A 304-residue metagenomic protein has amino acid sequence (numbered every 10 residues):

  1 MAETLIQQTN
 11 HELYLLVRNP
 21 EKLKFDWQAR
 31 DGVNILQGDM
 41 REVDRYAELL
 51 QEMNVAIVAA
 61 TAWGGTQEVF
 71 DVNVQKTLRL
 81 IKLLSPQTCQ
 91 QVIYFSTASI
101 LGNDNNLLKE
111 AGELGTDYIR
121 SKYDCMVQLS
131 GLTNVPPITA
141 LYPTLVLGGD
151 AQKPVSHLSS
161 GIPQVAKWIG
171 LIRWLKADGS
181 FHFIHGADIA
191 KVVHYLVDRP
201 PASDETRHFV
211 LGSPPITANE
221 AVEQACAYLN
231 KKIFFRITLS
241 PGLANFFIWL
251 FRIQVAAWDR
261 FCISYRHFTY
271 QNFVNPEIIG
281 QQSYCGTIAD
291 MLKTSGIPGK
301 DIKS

Functional and structural regions predicted by a protein language model:
M1-E52, L129, V135, I189: N-terminal Rossmann/SDR dinucleotide-binding element
R30-R79, L83, L101-N106: NAD(P)H-binding glycine-rich loop region in Rossmannoid oxidoreductase-like domains and their noncatalytic homologs
Q75-S121, T139: Conserved Rossmann-fold NAD(P)-dependent oxidoreductase catalytic core, especially the SDR/UDP-sugar
Q128-K153: Conserved beta-loop-beta element that borders a ligand/cofactor-binding pocket
G148-I162, V197-H208, K232: Glycine/proline-rich active-site loop of Rossmann-fold NAD(P)-dependent oxidoreductases
I162-I184: A conserved pocket-lining segment of Rossmann-fold NAD(P)-dependent short-chain dehydrogenase/reductase
S180-A187, R207-Y228, P241-F246: Substrate-binding strand-loop-helix patch in Rossmann-like NAD(P)-dependent oxidoreductase/epimerase domains
V222-Y270: Terminal hydrophobic/aromatic helix or amphipathic segment near a protein terminus
